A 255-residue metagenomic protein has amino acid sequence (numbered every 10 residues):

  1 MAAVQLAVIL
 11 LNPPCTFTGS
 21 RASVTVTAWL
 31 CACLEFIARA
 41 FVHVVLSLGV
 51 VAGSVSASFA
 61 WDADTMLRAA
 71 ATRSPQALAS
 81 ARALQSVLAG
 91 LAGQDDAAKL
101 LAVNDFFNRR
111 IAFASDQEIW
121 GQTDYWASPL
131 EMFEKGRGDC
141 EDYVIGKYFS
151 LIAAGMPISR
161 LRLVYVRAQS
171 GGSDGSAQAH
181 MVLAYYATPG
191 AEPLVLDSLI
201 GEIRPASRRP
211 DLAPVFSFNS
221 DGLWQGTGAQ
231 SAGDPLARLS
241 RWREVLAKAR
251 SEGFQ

Functional and structural regions predicted by a protein language model:
M1-F36: N-terminal secretory signal peptides that target proteins for export/translocation
A2, W29, V55-Q255: A structural boundary/capping signal
L11-P14, V45, V144, L199: Intrinsic disorder/low-complexity detector
P13, S20, V44, A63-T65: Short linear motifs in intrinsically disordered/low-complexity regions
A40-G53: Bacterial N-terminal signal peptides
